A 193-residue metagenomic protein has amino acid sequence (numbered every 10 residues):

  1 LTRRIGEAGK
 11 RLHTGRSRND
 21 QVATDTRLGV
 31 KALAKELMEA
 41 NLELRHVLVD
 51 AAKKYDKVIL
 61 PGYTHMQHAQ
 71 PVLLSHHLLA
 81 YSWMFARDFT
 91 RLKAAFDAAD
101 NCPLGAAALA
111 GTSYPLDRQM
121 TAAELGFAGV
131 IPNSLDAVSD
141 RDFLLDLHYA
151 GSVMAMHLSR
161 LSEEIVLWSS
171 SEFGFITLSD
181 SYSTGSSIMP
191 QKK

Functional and structural regions predicted by a protein language model:
L1-C102, L116-A123, G185-S186: A helix-coil-helix interface module used to build multimeric assemblies and to scaffold catalytic/cofactor sites
E7, K54-K57, A98, V130 (+3 more regions): Intrinsically disordered or highly flexible coil/loop and linker segments, enriched in small and charged/polar residues
G9-L12, I131-S139, S183-T184: Active-site-adjacent structural elements in folded domains
T24, L109-A110, P115, V130 (+1 more regions): Short, electropositive, low-hydrophobicity segments enriched in small/polar residues
D50, D97-G105, N133, F175-D180: Beta-strand segments within the central parallel beta-sheet cores of soluble alpha/beta enzyme folds
D88, A137-K193: Glycine-rich anion/phosphate-binding loop at the beta-strand->alpha-helix junction
A99-G111, G185-K193: Extended, non-catalytic structural segments that build the interaction scaffolds of large macromolecular assemblies
R118-R141: Active-site-adjacent "gating/activation" loops or surface patches in catalytic cores
